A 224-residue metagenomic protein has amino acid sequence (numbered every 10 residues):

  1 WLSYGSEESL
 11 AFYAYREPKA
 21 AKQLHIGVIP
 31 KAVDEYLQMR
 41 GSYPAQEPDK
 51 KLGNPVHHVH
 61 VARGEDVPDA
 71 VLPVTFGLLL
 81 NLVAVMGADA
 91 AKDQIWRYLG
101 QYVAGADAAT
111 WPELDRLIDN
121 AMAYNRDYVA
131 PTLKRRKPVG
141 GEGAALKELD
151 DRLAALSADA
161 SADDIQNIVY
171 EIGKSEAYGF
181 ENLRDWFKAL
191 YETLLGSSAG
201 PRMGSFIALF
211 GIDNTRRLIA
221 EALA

Functional and structural regions predicted by a protein language model:
W1-A123, L195-A224: Catalytic adenosine-cofactor/nucleotide-binding cores of aminoacyl-tRNA synthetases and other
F12-E17, I26-G27, A130-K134, S161-V169 (+2 more regions): Short coil/turn segments at secondary-structure boundaries
A91-L153, I165, V169: Small-residue-rich helix-loop
V103, N125-V129, A177, K188 (+2 more regions): Glycine-centered secondary-structure boundary/capping sites
V139-E192: C-terminal accessory/binding modules appended to enzymatic or scaffolding proteins
